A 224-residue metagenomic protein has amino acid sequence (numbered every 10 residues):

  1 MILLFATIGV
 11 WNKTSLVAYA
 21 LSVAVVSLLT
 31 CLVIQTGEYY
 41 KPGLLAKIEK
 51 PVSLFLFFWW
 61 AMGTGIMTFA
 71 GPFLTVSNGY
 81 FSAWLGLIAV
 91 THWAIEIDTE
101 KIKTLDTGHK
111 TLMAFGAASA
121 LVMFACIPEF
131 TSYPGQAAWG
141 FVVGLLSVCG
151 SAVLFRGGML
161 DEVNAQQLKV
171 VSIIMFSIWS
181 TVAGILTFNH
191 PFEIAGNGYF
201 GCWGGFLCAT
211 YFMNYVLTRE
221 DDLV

Functional and structural regions predicted by a protein language model:
M1-A6, A89, H109-C126, S177: Alpha-helical transmembrane segments of multi-pass integral membrane proteins
F5, F69, F124-I127, F188 (+2 more regions): Extended non-catalytic scaffolding segments
G9-T30, E49, T75-S82, T107-T111 (+3 more regions): Transmembrane alpha-helix entry/boundary detector in multi-pass membrane proteins
V17-M67, A137-L186, F212: Signature of small four-pass
G65-N78, V182-Y199: Membrane-helix boundary connector in multi-pass membrane proteins
L87-E100, F206-D222: Membrane-water interface at the C-terminal end of transmembrane alpha helices
T104-K110, R219-V224: Non-transmembrane, juxtamembrane loop and terminal tail segments of multi-pass eukaryotic membrane proteins
